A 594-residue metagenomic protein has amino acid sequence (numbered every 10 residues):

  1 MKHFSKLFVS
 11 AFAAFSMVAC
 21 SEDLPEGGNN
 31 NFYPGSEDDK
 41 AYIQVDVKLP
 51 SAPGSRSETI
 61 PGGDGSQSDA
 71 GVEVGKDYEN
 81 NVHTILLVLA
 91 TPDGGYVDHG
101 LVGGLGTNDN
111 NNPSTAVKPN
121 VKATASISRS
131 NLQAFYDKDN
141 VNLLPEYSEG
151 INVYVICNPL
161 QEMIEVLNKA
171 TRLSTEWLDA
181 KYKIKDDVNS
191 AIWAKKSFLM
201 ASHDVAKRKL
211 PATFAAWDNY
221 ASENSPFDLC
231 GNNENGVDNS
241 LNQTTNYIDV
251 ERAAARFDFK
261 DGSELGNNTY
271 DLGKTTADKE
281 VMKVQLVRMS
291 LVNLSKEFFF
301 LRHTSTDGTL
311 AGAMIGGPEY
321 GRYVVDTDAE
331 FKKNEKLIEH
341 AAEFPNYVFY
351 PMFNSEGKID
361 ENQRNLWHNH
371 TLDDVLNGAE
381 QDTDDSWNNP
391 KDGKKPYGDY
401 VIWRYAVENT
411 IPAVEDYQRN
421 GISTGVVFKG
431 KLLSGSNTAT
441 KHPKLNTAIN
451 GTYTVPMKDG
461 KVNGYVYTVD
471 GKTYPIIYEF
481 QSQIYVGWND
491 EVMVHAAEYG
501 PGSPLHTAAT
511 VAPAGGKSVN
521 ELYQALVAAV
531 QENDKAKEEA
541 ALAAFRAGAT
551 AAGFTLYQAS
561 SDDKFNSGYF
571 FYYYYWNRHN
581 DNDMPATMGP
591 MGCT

Functional and structural regions predicted by a protein language model:
K2-L7, M17-T594: Sec-type signal peptide cleavage vicinity
